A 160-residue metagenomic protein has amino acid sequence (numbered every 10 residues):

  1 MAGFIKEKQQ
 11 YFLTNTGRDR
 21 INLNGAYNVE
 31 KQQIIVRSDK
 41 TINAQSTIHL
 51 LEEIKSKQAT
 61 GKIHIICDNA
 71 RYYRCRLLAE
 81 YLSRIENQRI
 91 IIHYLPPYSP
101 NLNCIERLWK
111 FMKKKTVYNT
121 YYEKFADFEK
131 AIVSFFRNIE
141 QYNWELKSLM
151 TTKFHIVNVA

Functional and structural regions predicted by a protein language model:
M1-E52, T152-N158: Extended, low-complexity cationic-aromatic segments
M1-G3, L78-L82, R107-L108: Short, glycine/charged-enriched secondary-structure capping and boundary segments
Q9-N15, I85-C104, Y121: RNase H-like polynucleotidyl transferase catalytic core
L13, G17-R20, A26-Q32, V36 (+6 more regions): Catalytic center-proximal scaffold of phosphoryl-transfer enzymes
D39-N43, P100, T120: Pocket-edge positions in alpha/beta enzyme catalytic cores
S46-I92: RNase H-like DDE/DDD metal-dependent nuclease/strand-transfer catalytic core used by mobile genetic elements
D68-N69, R76, H93-K115, A126-F128: RNase H-like two-metal-ion nuclease catalytic core shared by retroviral integrases and related mobile-element nucleases
E106-A160: C-terminal anion-handling pockets and recognition modules
